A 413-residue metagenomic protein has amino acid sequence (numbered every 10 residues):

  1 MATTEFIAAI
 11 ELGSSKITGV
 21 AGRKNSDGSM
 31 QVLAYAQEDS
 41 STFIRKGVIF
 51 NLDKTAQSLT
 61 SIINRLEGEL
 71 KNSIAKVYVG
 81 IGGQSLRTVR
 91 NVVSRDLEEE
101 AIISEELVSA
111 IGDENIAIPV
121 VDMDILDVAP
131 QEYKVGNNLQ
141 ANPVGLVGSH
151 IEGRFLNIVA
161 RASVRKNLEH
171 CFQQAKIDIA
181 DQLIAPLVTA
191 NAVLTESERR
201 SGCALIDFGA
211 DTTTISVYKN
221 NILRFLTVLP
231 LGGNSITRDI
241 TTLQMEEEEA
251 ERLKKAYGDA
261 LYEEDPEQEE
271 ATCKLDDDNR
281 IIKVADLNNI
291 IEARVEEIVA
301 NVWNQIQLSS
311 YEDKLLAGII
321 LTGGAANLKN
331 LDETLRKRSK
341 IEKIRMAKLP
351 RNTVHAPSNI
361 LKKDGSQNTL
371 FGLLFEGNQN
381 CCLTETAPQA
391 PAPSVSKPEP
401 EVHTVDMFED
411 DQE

Functional and structural regions predicted by a protein language model:
M1-K16, V20-C203, E246-E247, R252 (+4 more regions): Nucleotide/phosphate-binding catalytic cleft detector across ATP-hydrolyzing and phosphate-transferring enzymes
I10, G19, V79, F172 (+5 more regions): Residue-level signature of catalytic and energy-coupling elements of molecular machines, predominantly ATP/GTP-dependent
V79-Q84, A317-A326, K348-L349: Glycine-rich beta-strand-to-loop/alpha-helix junction loops that act as flexible
H150-E152, K219-L223, Y311-G318: Short, surface-exposed connector motifs at secondary-structure boundaries
L194-P266: Acidic, glycine-rich loop-and-beta core segments that form the ion-binding/anion-interacting portion of active sites
R224-F225, R238, K283-D286, V354-N359: Short beta-alpha connecting loops at secondary-structure transitions that line or flank enzyme active sites
A260-Y262, K314-R338: Glycine-rich phosphate-binding loops at beta-strand->alpha-helix junctions
A347-K397: Glycine-rich phosphate-binding/hydrolytic loop that grips phosphoryl groups
